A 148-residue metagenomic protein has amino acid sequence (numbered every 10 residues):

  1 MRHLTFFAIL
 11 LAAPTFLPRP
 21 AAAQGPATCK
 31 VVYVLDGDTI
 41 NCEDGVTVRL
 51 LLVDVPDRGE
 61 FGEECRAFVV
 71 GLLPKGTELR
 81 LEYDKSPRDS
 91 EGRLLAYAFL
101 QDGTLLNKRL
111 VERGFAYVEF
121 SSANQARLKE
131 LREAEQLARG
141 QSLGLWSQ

Functional and structural regions predicted by a protein language model:
R2-L10, P14-Q148: Small beta-barrel nucleic-acid-binding modules, primarily SNase/OB-fold domains and secondarily Tudor-like barrels
